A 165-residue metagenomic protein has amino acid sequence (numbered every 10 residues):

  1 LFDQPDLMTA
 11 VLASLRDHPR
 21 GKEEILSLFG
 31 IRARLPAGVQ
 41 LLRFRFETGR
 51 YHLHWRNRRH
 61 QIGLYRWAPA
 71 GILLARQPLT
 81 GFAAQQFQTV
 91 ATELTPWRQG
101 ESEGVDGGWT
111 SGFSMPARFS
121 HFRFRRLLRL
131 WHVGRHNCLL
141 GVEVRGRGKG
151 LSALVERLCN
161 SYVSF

Functional and structural regions predicted by a protein language model:
L1, I62-W67, N137-V144: Short, structured motif recognition centered on aromatic/hydrophobic residues
L1-V39, A91, G141-F165: Surface-exposed amphipathic alpha-helical segments
F2-L7, G30-R34, H54-N57, F119-C138: Short, low-complexity cationic-aromatic patches
E24-L26, W55, G100-E103: Short acidic-hydrophobic surface loop/beta-edge motif
R34-G38, R43, G107-S114: Short, flexible domain-boundary/linker segments around small modular repeats
P36-T95: Secretory pathway targeting signatures of secreted, lumenal, and periplasmic proteins
L53-W55, G112-A117, Y162: Short beta-strand element of the conserved SAM-dependent methyltransferase core
Q86-A153: Signature of long, low-cysteine stretches enriched in small and polar/charged residues
